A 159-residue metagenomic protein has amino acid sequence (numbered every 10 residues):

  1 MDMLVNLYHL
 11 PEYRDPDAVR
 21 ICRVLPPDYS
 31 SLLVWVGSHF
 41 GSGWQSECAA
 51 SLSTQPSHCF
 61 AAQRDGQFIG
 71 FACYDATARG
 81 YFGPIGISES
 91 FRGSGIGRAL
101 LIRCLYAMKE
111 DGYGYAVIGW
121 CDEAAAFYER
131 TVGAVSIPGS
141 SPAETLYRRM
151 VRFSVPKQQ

Functional and structural regions predicted by a protein language model:
M1-D15, W120, S141-T145: Acyl-donor-binding surface of acyltransferase catalytic domains
R20-S31: A short beta-loop-alpha structural element at the N-terminal edge of CoA-dependent acyl/N-acetyltransferase catalytic
G37-E89: A conserved beta-strand-loop-helix scaffold within acyl/acetyltransferase catalytic domains
F71, I137-G139: Residue-level detector of high-confidence beta-strand sites
I87, G93-Y106: Conserved acetyl-CoA-binding loop-helix of GNAT-fold acetyltransferases
M108-C121: Conserved GNAT acetyl-CoA-binding A-motif
Y128-E129: Conserved active-site tyrosine of GNAT-family acetyltransferases
G139-Q159: …primarily DNA-binding HTH/wHTH and HhH modules…
